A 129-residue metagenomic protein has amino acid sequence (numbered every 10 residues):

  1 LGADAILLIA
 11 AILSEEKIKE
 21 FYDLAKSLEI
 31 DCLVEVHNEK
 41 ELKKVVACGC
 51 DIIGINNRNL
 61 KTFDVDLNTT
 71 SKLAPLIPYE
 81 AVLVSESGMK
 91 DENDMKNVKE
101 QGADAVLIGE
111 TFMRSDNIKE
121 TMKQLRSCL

Functional and structural regions predicted by a protein language model:
L1, H37-G49, S85, M89-I108 (+1 more regions): Catalytic cores of alpha/beta
L1-K17, G54-F63, Q101-T121: Glycine-rich phosphate-binding active-site loops on the catalytic face of alpha/beta enzymes
D4-L7, E29-L33, D51-G54, V82-V84 (+1 more regions): Structural preference for beta-strand elements that scaffold enzyme active sites
A10, V34-V36, N57, S87: A cross-domain feature marking catalytic cores of carbohydrate-active enzymes and several ubiquitous metabolic/repair
L13-D23, H37-C48, K61-E80, M89-E92: Short loop-to-alpha-helix "cap/lid" segments that border enzyme active sites across diverse enzyme classes
K26: Anion (oxyanion) recognition and catalysis
K72-L76, K99, R114-L129: C-terminal helical cap(s) of enzyme catalytic domains, especially alpha/beta-barrels
